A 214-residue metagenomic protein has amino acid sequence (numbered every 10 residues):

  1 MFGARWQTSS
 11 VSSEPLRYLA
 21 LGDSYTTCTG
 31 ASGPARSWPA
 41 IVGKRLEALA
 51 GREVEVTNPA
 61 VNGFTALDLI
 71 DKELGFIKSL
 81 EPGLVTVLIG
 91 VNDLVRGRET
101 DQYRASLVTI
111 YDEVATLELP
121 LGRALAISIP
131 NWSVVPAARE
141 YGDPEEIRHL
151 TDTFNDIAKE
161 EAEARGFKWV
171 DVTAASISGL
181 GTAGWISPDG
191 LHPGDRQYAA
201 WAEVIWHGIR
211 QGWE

Functional and structural regions predicted by a protein language model:
M1-N62, K72-E81: Serine-esterase "nucleophile elbow" of acetyl-processing enzymes
T26-T27, A48, G63, D93 (+2 more regions): Active-site micro-motifs of SAM-dependent methyltransferase domains
S37, T65, G194: Residue-level signal for threonine
V61-A66, E146-I147: Short, flexible loop segments at the rims of nucleotide/cofactor-binding pockets, characterized by
D71-E214: Alpha-helical cap/lid subdomain in secreted, periplasmic, or secretory-pathway luminal O-acyl-processing enzymes
